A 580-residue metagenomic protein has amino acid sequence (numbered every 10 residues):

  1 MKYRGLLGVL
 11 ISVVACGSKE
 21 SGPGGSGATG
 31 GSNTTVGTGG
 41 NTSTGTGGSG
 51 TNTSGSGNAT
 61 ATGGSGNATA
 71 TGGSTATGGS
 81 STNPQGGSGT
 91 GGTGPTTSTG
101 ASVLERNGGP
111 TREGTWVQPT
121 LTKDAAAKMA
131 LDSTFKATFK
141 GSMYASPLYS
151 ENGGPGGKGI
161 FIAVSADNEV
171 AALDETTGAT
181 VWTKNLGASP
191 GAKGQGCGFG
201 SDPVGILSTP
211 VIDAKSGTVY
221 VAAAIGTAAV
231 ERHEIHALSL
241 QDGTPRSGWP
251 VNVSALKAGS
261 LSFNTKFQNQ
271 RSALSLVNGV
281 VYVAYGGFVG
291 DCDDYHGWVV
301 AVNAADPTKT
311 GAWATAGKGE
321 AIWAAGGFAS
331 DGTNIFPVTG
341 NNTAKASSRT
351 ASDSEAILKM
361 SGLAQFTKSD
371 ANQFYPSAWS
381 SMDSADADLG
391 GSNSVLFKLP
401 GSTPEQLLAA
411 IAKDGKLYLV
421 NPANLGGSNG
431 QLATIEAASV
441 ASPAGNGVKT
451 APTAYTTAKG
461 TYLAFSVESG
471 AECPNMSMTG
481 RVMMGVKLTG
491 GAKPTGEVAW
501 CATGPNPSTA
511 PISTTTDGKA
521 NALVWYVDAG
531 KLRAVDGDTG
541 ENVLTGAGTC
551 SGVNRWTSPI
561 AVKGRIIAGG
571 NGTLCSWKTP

Functional and structural regions predicted by a protein language model:
M1-V14, S21: Sec-dependent bacterial lipoprotein signal peptides
L7-G8, E20, S477, N554: Extracellular/secretory pathway and lumenal proteins
V9-V13, S88, S392, P400-S402 (+2 more regions): Low-complexity, intrinsically disordered/propeptide-like segments
V13-T99: Ser/Thr-rich, Pro/Gly/Ala-heavy low-complexity intrinsically disordered linkers and tails of secreted extracellular
G100-P400, E405-S428, K449-T456, Y462-E472 (+4 more regions): Mobile, glycine-rich extracellular loop/lid and propeptide segments that shape or gate substrate/ligand access
A423-A441: Surface-exposed, extracytoplasmic segments of Gram-negative outer-membrane nutrient-acquisition systems
A437, F465-S466, M478-S513: A beta-strand-loop signature enriched in Asp, Gly, Thr, and Trp that corresponds to the sialidase/neuraminidase Asp-box
P443-K449, T503-P507: A general structural motif
